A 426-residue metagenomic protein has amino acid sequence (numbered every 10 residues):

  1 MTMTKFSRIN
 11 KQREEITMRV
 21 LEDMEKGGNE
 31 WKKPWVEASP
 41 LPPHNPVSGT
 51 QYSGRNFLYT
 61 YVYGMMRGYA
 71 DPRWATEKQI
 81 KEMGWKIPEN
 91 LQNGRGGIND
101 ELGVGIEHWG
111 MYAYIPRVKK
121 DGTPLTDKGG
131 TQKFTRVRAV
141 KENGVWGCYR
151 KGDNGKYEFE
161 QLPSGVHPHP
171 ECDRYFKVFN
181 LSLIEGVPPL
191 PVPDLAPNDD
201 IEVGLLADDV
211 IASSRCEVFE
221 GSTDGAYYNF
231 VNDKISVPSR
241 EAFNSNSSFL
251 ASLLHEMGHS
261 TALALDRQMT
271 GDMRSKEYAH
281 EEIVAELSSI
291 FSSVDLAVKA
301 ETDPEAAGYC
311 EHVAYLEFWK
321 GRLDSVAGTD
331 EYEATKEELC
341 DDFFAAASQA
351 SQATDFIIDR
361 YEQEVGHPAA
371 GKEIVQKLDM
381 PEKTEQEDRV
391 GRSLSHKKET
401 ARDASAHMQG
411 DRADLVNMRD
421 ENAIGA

Functional and structural regions predicted by a protein language model:
M1-M3, K383-A426: Non-Sec secretion/translocation targeting segments of pathogen effectors
T2-V390, L394, N422: N-terminal accessory/interface modules of nucleic-acid-binding and processing proteins
